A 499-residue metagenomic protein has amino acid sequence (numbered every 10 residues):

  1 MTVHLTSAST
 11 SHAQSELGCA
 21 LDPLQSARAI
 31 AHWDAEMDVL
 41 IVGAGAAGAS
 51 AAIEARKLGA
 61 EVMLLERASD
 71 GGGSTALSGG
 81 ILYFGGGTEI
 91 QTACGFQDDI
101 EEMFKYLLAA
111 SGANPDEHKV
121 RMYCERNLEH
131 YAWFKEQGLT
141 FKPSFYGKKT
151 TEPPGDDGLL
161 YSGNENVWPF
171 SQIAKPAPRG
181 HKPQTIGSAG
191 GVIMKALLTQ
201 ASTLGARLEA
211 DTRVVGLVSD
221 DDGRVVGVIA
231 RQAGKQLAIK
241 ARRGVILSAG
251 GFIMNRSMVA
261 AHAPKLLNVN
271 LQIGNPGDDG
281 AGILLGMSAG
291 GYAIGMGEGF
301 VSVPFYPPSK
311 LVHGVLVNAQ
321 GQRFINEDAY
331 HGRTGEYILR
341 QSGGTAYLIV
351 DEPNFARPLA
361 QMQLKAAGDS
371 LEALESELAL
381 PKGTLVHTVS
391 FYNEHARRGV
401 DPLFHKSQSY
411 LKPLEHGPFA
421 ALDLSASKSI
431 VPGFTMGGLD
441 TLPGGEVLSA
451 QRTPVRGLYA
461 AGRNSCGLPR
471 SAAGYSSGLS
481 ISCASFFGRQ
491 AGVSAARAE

Functional and structural regions predicted by a protein language model:
M1-V39, K57, C466-P469: Extreme N-terminal leader/targeting segments of oxidoreductases
S15-L17, M122-Q236, R256-S257, A396-A421: Conserved redox-cofactor binding core of oxidoreductases
V39-L64: N-terminal Rossmann-like FAD-binding beta1-loop-alpha1 element of flavoenzymes
A68-C94: Conserved N-terminal glycine-rich FAD pyrophosphate-binding loop of Rossmann-like flavoproteins
L107-G112, H118-C124, H130, G138-T140 (+2 more regions): N-terminal leader/propeptide and maturation segments of large enzyme subunits in energy/redox metabolism and hydrolases
S188, Q232-P304, I481-A484, Q490: Glycine-rich loop(s) and the adjacent beta-strand/alpha-helix scaffold that form part
G216, T384-A472: A glycine-rich dinucleotide-binding beta-alpha-beta segment and adjacent secondary-structure elements that constitute
D279, I283-L285, A289-T384: An anion/pyrophosphate-binding glycine-rich loop and adjacent beta-alpha core in soluble alpha-beta enzymes
